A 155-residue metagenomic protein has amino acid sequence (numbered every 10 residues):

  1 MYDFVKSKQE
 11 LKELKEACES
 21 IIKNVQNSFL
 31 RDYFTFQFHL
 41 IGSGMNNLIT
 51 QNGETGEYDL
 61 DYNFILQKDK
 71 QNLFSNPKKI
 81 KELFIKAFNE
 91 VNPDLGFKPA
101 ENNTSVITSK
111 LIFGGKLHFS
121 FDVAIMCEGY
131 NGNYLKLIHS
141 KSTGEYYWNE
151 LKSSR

Functional and structural regions predicted by a protein language model:
M1-E57, L66-K78: N-terminal regions immediately upstream of nucleotidyltransferase
Y2, K8, D94, T104 (+3 more regions): Intrinsically disordered, low-complexity regions
K6-K12, E16, S20-K23, E82-N89 (+4 more regions): Polar/charged alpha-helical tracts
I21-I22, I41, I49, I65 (+6 more regions): Weak global preference for isoleucine
S28-Y33, K78-N131: Conserved catalytic core of two-metal-ion nucleotidyltransferases
D61-N63: Glycine-rich active-site/cofactor-binding loop and its immediate structural neighborhood
K68-F74, P93-G96, L151-R155: Short C-terminal domain-edge/linker segments immediately following a structured domain
L117-R155: Extended, alpha-helix-rich binding/interface surfaces that flank or overlap catalytic cores and mediate recognition
